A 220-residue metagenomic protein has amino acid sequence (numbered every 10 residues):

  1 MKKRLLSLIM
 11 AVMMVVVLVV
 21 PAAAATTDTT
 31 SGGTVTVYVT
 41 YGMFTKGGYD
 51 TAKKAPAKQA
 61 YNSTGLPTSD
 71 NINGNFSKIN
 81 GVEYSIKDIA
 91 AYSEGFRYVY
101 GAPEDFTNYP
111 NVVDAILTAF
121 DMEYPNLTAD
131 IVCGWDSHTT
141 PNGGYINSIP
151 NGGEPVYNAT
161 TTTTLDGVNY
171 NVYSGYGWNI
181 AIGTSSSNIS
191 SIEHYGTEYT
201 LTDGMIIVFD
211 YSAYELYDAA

Functional and structural regions predicted by a protein language model:
K2-A23: Sec-dependent N-terminal signal peptides of Gram-positive bacterial secreted proteins and lipoproteins
S7, P21-A220: Ubiquitin-like/PB1-type beta-grasp interaction modules and other compact soluble beta-rich domains
